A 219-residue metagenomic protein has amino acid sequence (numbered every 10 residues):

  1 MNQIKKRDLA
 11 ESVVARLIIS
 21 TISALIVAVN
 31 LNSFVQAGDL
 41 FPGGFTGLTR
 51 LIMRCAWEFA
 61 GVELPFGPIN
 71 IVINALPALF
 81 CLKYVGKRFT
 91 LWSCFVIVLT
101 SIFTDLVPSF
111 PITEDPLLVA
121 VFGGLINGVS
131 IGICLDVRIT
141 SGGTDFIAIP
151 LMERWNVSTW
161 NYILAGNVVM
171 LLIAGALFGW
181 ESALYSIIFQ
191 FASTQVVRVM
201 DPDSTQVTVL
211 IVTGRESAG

Functional and structural regions predicted by a protein language model:
N2-R215: Core subunits and conserved enzymes of cellular information-processing and envelope-translocation systems across
S217-G219: Short, conserved charged micro-motifs
